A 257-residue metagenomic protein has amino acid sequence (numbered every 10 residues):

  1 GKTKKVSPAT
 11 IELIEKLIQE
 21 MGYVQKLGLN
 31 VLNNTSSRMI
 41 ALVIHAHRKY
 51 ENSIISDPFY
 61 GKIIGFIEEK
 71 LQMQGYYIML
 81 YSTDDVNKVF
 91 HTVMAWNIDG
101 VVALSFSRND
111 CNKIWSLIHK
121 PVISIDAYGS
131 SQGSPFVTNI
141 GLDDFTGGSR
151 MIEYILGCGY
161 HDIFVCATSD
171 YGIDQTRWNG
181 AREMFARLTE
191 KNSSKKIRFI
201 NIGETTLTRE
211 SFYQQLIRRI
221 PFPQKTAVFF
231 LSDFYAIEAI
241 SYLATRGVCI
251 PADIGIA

Functional and structural regions predicted by a protein language model:
G1-S36: N-terminal helix-turn-helix DNA-binding module of bacterial transcription factors
E20-K26, Y81-D85, S105-F106, E210 (+1 more regions): Short gly/ser/thr-rich secondary-structure transition/capping motifs
V24, G75-Y77, P121, H161 (+1 more regions): Residue-level detector of anion-binding/catalytic polar loops
T35-E153, R218-P223, A227, F234: Alpha-helical recognition/docking segments in bacterial nutrient-uptake and carbohydrate-utilization systems
A41-V43, F164, F229, A257: Short, well-ordered beta-strand segments
S82, A167, N201-G203: Residue-level recognition of beta-strand->loop/alpha-helix junctions
V101, F106-D110, Q175-A257: Hydrophobic alpha-helical
S149-T189: An alpha-beta-alpha
